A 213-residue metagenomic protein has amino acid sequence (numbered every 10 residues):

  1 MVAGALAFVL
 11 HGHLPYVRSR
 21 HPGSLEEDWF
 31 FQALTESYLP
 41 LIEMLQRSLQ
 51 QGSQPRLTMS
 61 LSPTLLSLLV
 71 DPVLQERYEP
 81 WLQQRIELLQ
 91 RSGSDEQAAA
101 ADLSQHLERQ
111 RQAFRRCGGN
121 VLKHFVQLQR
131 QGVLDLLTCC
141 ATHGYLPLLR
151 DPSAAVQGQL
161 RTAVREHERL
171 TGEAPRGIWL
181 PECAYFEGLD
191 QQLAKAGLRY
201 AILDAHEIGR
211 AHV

Functional and structural regions predicted by a protein language model:
M1-R176, C183-H212: Catalytic alpha-helical scaffold of carbohydrate-active enzymes acting on polysaccharides/glycoconjugates
